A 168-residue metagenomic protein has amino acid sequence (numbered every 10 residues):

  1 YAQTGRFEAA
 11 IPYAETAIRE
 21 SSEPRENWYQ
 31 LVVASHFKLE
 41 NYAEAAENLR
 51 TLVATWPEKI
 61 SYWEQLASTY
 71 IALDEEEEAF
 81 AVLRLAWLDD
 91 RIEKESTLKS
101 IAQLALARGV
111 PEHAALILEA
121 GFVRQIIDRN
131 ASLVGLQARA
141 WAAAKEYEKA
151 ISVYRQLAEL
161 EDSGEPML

Functional and structural regions predicted by a protein language model:
Y1-L168: Alpha-solenoid helical repeat scaffolds
